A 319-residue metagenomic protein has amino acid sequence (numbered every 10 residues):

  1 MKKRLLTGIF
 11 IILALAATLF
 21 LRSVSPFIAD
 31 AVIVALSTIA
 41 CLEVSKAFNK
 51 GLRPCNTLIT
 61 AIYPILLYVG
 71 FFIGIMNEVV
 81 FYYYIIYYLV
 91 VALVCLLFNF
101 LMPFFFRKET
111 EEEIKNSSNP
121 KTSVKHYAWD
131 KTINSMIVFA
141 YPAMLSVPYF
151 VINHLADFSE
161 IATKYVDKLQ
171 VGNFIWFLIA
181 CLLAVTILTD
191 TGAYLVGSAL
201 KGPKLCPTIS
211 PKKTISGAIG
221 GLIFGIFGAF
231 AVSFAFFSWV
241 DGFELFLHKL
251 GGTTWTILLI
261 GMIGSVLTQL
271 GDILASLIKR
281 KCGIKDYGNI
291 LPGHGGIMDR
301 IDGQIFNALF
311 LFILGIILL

Functional and structural regions predicted by a protein language model:
M1-M262: Membrane-embedded alpha-helical bundles of polytopic integral membrane proteins
T7, A193-Y194, K213-G225, T268-G271 (+2 more regions): Alpha-helical transmembrane segments that form the membrane-embedded catalytic/substrate-binding core of multi-pass
T57, N77-F81, I297-F310: Extended alpha-helical regions
G197-A199, K279-G283, I305, L309-F310: Re-entrant/interfacial helical elements at transmembrane boundaries that shape and gate the permeation pathway
G242, I273-K281: Juxtamembrane non-transmembrane "cap" segments at the membrane-aqueous interface of multi-pass membrane proteins
I263-L267, L291: Transmembrane alpha-helix interface/packing and boundary motifs in multi-pass membrane proteins, characterized by
R280-G303: Interfacial loop-to-transmembrane junctions
I313-L319: Juxtamembrane boundary at the C-terminal end of a transmembrane helix
